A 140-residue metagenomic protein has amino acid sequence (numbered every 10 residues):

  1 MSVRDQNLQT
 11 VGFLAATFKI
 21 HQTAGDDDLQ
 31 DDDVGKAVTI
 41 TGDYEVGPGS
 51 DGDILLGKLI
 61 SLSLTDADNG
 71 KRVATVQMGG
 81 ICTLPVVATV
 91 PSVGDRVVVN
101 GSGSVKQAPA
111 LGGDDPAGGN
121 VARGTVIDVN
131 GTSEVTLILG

Functional and structural regions predicted by a protein language model:
M1-G140: Surface-exposed, low-hydrophobicity beta-strand/loop segments enriched in small/polar/acidic residues
